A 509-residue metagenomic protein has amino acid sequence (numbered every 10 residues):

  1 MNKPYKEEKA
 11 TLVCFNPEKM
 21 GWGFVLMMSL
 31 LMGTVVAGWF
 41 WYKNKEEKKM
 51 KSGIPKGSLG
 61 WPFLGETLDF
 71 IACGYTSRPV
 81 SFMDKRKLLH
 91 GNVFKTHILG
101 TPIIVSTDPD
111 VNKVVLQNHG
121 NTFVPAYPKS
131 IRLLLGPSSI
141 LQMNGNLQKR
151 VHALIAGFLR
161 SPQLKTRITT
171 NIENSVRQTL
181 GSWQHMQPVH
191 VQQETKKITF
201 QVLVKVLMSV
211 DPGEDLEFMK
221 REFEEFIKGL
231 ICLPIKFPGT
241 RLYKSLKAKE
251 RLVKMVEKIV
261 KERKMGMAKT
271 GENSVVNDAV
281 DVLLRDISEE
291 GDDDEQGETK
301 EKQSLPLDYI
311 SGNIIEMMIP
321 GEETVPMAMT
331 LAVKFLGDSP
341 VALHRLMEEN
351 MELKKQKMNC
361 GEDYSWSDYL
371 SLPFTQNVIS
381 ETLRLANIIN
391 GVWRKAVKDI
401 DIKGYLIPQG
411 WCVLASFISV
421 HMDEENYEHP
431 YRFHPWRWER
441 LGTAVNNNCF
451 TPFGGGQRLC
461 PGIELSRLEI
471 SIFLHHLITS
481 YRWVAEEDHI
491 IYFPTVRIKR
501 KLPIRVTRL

Functional and structural regions predicted by a protein language model:
K3, T11-W22, S29-T34, P55-S58 (+6 more regions): Cytochrome P450 proximal C-terminal region
A10-L141, N146, R150, N171-Q178 (+4 more regions): N-terminal membrane-proximal hinge/A-helix region immediately C-terminal to the signal-anchor transmembrane segment
K51-K56, A72-Y75, Q142-M143, R160-I168 (+7 more regions): Conserved, non-catalytic sequence blocks in retroelement Pol enzymes and Pol-derived host proteins
L68-G91, E250, K254-K258, G361-Y405 (+1 more regions): Conserved cytochrome P450 K-helix E-x-x-R motif and the immediately C-terminal K′/meander segment
S106-P109, V206-L207, I259-V260, A328-V333 (+4 more regions): Hydrophobic, repeat-rich solenoid/adaptor surfaces of innate immune receptors and signaling proteins
V124-R132, M143, L147, T166-M327 (+4 more regions): Cytochrome P450 heme-thiolate monooxygenase catalytic core
T324-L343, M347-E349, E464-T479: Cytochrome P450 catalytic-core helices
A415-G442: Conserved cytochrome P450 K-helix/beta-meander segment immediately N-terminal to the heme-binding cysteine loop
